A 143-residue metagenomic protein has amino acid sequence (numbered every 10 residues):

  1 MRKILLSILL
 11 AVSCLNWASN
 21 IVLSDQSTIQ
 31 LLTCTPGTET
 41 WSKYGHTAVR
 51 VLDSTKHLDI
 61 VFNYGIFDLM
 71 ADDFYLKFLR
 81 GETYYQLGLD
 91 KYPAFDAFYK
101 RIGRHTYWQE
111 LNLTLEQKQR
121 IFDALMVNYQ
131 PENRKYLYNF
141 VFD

Functional and structural regions predicted by a protein language model:
I4-S13: Sec-dependent N-terminal signal peptides
C14, T40-K43, V61, E110 (+1 more regions): Residue-level preference for alpha-helix termini and adjacent loops
N16-N20, S24: Boundary at the C-terminal end of the N-terminal hydrophobic targeting segment
W17, W41-K43, F74-L76, L125 (+1 more regions): Generic alpha-helix signal with a bias toward terminal, lower-confidence helices and secondary-structure junctions
N20, D53-L58, N112-Q119: A short, structured loop/turn motif at beta-sheet edges
S24-Y107: Glycine-rich catalytic cores of cysteine/serine-nucleophile enzymes that process amide/ester linkages in cell-envelope
A94-D143: Active-site nucleophile-His-acid catalytic modules used for acyl/amide transfer and hydrolysis across diverse enzymes
